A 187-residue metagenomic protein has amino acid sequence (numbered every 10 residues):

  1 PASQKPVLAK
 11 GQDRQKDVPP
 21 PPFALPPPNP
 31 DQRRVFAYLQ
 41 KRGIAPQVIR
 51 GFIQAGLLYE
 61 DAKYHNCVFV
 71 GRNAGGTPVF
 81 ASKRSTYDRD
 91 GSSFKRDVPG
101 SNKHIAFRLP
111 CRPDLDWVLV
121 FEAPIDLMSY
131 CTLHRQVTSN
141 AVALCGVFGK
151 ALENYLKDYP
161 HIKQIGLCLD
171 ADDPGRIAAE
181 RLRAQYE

Functional and structural regions predicted by a protein language model:
P1, G51-L58: Short, small/acidic-rich helices and loops at N termini and domain boundaries of DNA replication/processing enzymes
P1-K41, D173: Non-catalytic accessory segments of DNA primases and related replication-initiation nucleases
K5, A45-F52: Short secondary-structure capping/junction motifs at helix and strand boundaries
A62-D158: Phosphate-handling DNA/RNA-contact segment within nucleic-acid enzymes
V120, I162-P174: Acidic beta-strand-to-loop metal/phosphate-binding motif
V137-S139, A184-E187: Structural alpha-beta junctions
V147-K150, L169-A179: Acidic, metal-coordinating catalytic cores used for nucleic-acid/nucleotide bond scission and strand-transfer chemistry
Y155-D158, I177-Y186: Short, aromatic/basic amphipathic alpha-helical patches
